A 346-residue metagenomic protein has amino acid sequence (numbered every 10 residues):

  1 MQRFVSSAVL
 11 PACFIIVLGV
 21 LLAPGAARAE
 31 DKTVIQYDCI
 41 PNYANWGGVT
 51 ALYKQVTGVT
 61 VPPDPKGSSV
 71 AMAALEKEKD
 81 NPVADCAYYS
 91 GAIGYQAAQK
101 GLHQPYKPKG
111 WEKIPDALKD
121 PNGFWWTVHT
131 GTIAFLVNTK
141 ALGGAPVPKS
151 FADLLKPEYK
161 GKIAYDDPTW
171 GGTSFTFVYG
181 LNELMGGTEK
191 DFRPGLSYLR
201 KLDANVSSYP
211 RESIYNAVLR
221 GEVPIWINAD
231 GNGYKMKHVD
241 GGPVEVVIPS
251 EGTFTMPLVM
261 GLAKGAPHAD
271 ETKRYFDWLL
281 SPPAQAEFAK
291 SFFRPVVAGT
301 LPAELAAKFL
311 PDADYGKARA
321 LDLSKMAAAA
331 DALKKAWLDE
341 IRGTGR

Functional and structural regions predicted by a protein language model:
A8-A23: Bacterial N-terminal signal peptides
D38-G47, K66, V70, V83-E222: Extracytoplasmic ligand-binding site segments that recognize negatively charged/polar headgroups
G48-P62: Short alpha-helix C-terminal cap/hinge motif
A92-A98, L219, P224-P243: A ligand-binding cleft/hinge motif common to bilobed small-molecule-binding domains
K113, G131, L196-K201, S207-S208 (+2 more regions): Periplasmic-binding protein-like
A134-A141, Y179-L184, M256-A269, E287-F288: A bilobed periplasmic-binding-protein/Venus flytrap-type ligand-binding module shared by bacterial periplasmic
L258, A263-L321: Mature extracytoplasmic/periplasmic domains
R319-R346: Conserved C-terminal helix/tail region of periplasmic/extracytoplasmic solute-binding proteins
